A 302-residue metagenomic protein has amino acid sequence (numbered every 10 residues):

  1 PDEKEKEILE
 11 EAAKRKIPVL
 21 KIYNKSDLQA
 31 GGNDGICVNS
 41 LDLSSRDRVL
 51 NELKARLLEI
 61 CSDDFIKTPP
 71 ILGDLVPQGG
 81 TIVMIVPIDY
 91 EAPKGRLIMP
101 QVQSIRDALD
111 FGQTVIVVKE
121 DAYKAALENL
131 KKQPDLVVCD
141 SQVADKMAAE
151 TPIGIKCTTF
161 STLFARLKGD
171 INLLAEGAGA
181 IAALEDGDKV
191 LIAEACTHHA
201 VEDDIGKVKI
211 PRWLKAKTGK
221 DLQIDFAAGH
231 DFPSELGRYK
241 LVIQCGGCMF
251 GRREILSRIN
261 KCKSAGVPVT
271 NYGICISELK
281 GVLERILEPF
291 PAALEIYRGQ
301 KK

Functional and structural regions predicted by a protein language model:
P1, V19-V49, I85-P93, V118-D121 (+5 more regions): G-domain G4 guanine-recognition motif of GTPases
P1-S44, L57, P69-D74, L97-N129 (+5 more regions): Conserved C-terminal guanine-recognition region of P-loop GTPase G domains, centered on the G4
V19, Y23, D27-G31, G35-D64 (+2 more regions): Ser/Thr/Gly-rich flexible loops in soluble cytosolic domains mediating phosphotransfer, phosphorylation
E52-L53, M84, Y90-A108, L191-G219: Short, charged N-terminal beta->alpha structural module
T81-V83, K189-L191, I243: Conserved beta-strand elements of the Class I
V137: Flexible loop/N-cap segments at domain edges
F164-D221, A227-D231, L236: Redox- and metal-dependent alpha/beta enzyme cores, enriched for Fe-S-associated oxidoreductases and cofactor-handling
G229, Y239, Q244-K280, I286-L287: Cofactor-cradling patches in redox/metallo enzymes
